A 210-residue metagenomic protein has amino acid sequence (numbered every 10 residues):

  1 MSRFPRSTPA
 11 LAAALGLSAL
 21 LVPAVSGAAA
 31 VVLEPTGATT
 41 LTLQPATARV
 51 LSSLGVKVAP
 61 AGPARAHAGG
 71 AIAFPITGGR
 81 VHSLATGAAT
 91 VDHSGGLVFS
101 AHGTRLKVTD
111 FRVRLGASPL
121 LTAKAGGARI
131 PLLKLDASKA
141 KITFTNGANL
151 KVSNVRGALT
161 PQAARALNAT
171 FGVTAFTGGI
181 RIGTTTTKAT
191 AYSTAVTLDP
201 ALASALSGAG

Functional and structural regions predicted by a protein language model:
M1, G116-P119, A140-G147: Short, surface-exposed linear segments at secondary-structure transitions and domain or protein termini
M1-A30: Secretory targeting and sorting signals
R6, L11, P23, S83-A85 (+2 more regions): Residue-level detector of functional hotspots within protein domains
A10, R49, A89-T90, L121 (+1 more regions): N-terminal hydrophobic or amphipathic segments with adjacent small-residue motifs that include Sec signal peptides
A12-L15, L106, I130, F144 (+4 more regions): Extended hydrophobic/Leu-rich segments
A28-T86, R156-G210: N-terminal segment immediately downstream of the Sec signal-peptide cleavage site in secreted/extracellular proteins
A61-L135: Predominantly extracellular/secreted and cell-surface proteins with exposed, flexible low-complexity segments
R129-A164: Extended amphipathic ligand-handling, pore-lining, and cofactor/metal-binding catalytic surfaces
